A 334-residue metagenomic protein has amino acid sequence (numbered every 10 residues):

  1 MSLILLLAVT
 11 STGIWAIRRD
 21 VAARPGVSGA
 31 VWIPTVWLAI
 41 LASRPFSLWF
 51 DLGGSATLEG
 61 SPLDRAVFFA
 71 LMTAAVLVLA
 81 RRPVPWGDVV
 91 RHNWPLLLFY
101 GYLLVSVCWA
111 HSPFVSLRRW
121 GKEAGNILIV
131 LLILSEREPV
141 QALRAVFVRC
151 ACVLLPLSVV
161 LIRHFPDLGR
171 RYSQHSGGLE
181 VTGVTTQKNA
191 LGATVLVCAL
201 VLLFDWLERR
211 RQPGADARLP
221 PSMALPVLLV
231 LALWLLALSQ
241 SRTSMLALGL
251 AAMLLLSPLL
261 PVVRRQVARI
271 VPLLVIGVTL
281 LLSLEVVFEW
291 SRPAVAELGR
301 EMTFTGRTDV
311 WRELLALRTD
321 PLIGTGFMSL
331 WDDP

Functional and structural regions predicted by a protein language model:
M1, A74-A75, Y100-C108, G125-I129 (+3 more regions): Alpha-helical transmembrane segments of multi-pass inner-membrane proteins
M1-L104, V115, S135-C152, D205-M223 (+1 more regions): Transmembrane signal-anchor hairpin modules in multi-pass inner-membrane enzymes, especially those that act on
S43-L52, H164-R171, W290-S291: Membrane-helix interface motif
S55-R65, G177-A190, T303-R307: Short aromatic-rich membrane-water interface segments that cap or initiate transmembrane helices in multi-pass membrane
P113-V115, G125: Short alpha-helical transmembrane interface motifs in multi-pass membrane proteins
R118: Globin-like tetrapyrrole-binding proteins
V159-L168, L236-S239, L255-M302, R312-T319: A membrane-periplasm/extracellular boundary helix in multi-pass inner-membrane enzymes that assemble envelope glycans
E301, G306-P334: TM-adjacent membrane-interface loops and short helices in multi-pass inner/ER membrane proteins
